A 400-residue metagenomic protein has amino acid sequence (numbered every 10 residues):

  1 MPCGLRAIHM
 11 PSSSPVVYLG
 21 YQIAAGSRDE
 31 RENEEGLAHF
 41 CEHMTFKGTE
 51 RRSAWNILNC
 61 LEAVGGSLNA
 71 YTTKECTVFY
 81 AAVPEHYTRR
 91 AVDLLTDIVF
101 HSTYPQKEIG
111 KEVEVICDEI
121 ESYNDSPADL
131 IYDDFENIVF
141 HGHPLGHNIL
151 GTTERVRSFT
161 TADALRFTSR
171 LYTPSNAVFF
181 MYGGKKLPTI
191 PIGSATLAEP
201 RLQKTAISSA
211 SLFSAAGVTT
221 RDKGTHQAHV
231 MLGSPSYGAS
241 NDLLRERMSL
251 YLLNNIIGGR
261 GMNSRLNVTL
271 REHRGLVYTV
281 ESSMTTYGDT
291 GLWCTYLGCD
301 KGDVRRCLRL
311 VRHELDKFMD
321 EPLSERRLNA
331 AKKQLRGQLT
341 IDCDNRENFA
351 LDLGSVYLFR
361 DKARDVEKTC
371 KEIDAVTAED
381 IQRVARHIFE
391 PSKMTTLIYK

Functional and structural regions predicted by a protein language model:
M1-N56, L165-T269, L308-R312, K393-K400: His/Glu-rich zincin catalytic helix
A54-K204, T220, S236, G258 (+1 more regions): Charge-rich, well-structured scaffold segments of protease-associated domains
